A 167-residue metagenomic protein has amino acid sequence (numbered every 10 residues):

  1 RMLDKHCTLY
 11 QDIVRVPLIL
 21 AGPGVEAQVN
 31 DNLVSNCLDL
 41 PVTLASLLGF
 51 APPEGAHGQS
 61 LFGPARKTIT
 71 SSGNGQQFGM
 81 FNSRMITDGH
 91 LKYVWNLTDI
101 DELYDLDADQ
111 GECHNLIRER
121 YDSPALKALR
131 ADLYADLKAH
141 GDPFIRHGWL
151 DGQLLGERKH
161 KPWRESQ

Functional and structural regions predicted by a protein language model:
R1-E26, N36: Histidine-centered active-site microenvironments of extracellular/periplasmic hydrolases and transferases
K5, G24-S35, L48-A51, C113-R120: Active-site rim elements
L9, L18, N30, S60 (+1 more regions): Conserved beta-strand positions that form and line the central face of beta-propeller blades
E26, L38-P41, A45-L106, G111 (+2 more regions): C-terminal cap/loop subdomain of S1 sulfatases and analogous C-terminal strand-loop tails that border
I117-G148: A contiguous, mid-protein "functional segment" used to position or interact with cofactors/ions or partner subunits
